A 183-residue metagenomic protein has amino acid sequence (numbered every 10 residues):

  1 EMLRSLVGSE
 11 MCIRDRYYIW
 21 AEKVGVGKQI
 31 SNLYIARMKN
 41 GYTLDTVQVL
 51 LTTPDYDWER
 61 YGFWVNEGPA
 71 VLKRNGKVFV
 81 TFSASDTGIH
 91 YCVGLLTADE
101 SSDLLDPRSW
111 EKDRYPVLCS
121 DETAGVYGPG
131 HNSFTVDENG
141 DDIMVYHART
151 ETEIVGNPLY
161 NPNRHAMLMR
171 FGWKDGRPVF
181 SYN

Functional and structural regions predicted by a protein language model:
E1-G8, I13: Single conserved hydrophobic/aromatic residue that forms the stacking wall/gate of nucleotide- or nucleobase-binding
R14, K73-G76, V136-G140: Residue-level detector of Asp-centered blade-edge/turn motifs that repeat once per structural unit in beta-propeller
R16-I19, F79-T81, I143-V145: Conserved beta-propeller blade signature
E22-V24, A84-D86, A148-T150: Residue-level signature of beta-propeller blades and closely related beta-rich strand-turn architectures in secreted
G27-A36, G88-D99, E153-L159, N163-L168: Structural motif
I35-D45, L95-R108, W173-P178: Short loop/turn segments immediately following beta-strands, especially the blade-tip and inter-blade linker loops
Q48-G62, E111-G125: Surface-exposed loop and turn segments in beta-propeller and other repeat-based domains that flank or scaffold
N66-R114, C119, G130-H131: Loop/turn-rich, solvent-exposed surfaces of beta-rich toroidal or solenoidal domains
